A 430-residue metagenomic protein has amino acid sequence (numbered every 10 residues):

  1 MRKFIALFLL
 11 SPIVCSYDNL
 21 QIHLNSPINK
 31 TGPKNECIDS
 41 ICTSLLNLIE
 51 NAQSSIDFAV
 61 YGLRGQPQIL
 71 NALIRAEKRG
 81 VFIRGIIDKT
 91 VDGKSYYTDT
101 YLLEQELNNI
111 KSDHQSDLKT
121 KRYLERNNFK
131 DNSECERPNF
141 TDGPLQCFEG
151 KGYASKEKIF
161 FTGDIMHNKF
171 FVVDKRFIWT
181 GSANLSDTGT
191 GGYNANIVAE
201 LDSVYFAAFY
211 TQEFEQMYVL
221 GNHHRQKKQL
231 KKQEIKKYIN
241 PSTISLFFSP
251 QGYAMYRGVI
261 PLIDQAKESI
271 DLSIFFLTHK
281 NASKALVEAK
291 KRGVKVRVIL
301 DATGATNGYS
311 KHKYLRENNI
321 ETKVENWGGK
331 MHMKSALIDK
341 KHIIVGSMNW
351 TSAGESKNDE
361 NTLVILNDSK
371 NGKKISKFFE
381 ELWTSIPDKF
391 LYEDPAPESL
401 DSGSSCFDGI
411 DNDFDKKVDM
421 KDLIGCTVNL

Functional and structural regions predicted by a protein language model:
R2-L7: Sec-dependent signal peptide recognition, specifically the positively charged N-region followed immediately by
L10-I13: N-terminal signal peptide c-region/cleavage motif recognized by signal peptidases
Y17-A52, G62-D264, R292-H342, G346-K370: HKD-type phospholipase D/PLD-like phosphodiesterase module
V60, S273-I274: Glycine-rich anion-binding loop/nest that anchors nucleotide
K267, I274-L277: Long, repeat-rich segments with strong aromatic
D359-E393: Hydrophilic extracytoplasmic domains
A396-L430: Extracellular calcium-associated, cysteine-rich motifs in secreted modular proteins
